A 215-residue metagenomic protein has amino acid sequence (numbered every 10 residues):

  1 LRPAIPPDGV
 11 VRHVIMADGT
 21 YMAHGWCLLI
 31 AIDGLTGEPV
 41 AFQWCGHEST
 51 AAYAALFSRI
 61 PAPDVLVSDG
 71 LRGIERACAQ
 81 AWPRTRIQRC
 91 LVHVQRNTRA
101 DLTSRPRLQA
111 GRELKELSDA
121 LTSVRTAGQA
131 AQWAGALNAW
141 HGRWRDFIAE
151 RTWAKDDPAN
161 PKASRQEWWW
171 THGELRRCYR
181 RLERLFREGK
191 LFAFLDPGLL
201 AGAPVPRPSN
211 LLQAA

Functional and structural regions predicted by a protein language model:
L1-R84, L211: RNase H-like nuclease fold core
V14, T36-Q43, F57, P61 (+8 more regions): A near-ubiquitous, low-amplitude feature marking generic local secondary-structure context
M22, A54, V94, R145-I148 (+1 more regions): Compositionally biased, intrinsically disordered low-complexity regions enriched in proline and serine
V40, P63-V65, A110-E113, T122-V124: Short, intrinsically disordered/low-complexity patches at protein termini and at juxtamembrane boundaries
S49-A52, C90, R125-Q129: Intrinsic-disorder/low-complexity, polar/charged segments
S68-L71, E75, E116-A215: Acidic/histidine-rich catalytic cores and adjacent linkers of DNA breakage/strand-transfer/modification proteins
D69-R72, R76-A120: Conserved beta-strand -> loop -> alpha-helix junction used to position metal-binding or nucleic-acid-contacting
